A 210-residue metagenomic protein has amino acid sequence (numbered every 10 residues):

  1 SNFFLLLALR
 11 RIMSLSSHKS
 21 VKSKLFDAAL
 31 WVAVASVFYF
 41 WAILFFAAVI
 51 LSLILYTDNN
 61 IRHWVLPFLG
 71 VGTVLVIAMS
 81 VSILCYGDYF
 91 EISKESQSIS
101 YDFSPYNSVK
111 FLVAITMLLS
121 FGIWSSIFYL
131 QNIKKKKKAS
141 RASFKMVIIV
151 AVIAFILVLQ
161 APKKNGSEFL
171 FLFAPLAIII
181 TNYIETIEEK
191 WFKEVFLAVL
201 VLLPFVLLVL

Functional and structural regions predicted by a protein language model:
S1-L9, D27, F45-V49, G70 (+1 more regions): Hydrophobic core segments of transmembrane alpha-helices in multi-pass, intramembrane catalytic enzymes
L6-S23: Membrane-interface transmembrane helices that cradle and orient dolichyl/undecaprenyl
K24-F40, F155: Membrane-interface alpha helices of multi-pass inner-membrane proteins
F45-L69: Perimembrane helix-loop-helix junctions
W64-S96: Membrane-lumen/periplasm interface segments of specific transmembrane helices in polyprenyl phosphate-linked
E91-L112, S125-Y129: Juxtamembrane membrane-water interface segments that cap and precede transmembrane helices
T116-K135: Hydrophobic, aromatic-rich transmembrane alpha-helices and their immediate juxtamembrane boundary segments
I133-E188: Membrane-water interface signatures at transmembrane helix termini and the short loops that connect adjacent helices
